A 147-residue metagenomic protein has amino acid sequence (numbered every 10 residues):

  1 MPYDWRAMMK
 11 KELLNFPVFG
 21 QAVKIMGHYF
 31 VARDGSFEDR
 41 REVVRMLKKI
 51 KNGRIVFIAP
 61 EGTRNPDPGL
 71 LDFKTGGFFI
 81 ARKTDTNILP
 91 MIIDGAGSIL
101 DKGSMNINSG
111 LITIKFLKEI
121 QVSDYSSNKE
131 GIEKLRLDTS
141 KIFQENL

Functional and structural regions predicted by a protein language model:
M1-S36: Catalytic core of membrane glycerolipid acyltransferases/transacylases, capturing the structured, soluble-facing
R40-L147: Non-catalytic C-terminal accessory region of glycerolipid acyltransferases and related lyso-lipid remodeling enzymes
